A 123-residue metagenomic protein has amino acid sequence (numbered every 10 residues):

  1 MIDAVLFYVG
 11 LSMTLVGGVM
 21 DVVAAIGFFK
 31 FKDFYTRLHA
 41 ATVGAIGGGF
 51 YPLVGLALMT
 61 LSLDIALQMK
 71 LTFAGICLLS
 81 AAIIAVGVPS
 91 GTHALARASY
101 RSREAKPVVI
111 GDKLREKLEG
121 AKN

Functional and structural regions predicted by a protein language model:
M1-V5, K30, T36-H39, Q68: Juxtamembrane loop-transmembrane helix junctions in multi-pass integral membrane proteins, especially the extracellular
I2-Y8, L58-L79, I84-N123: Flexible extramembrane loops and terminal tails that flank transmembrane helices in small membrane-associated subunits
L11-K30: N-terminal signal-anchor/start-transfer transmembrane helix
T14, H39-V43, L79: Internal alpha-helical transmembrane segments of multi-pass membrane proteins, especially GPCRs
A25-D33, T60-I65: Transmembrane helix-loop junctions in multi-pass membrane proteins
Y35-G49: Loop-to-helix transition at the N-terminal end of transmembrane alpha-helices
A45-L61: A generic, lipid-embedded transmembrane alpha helix
